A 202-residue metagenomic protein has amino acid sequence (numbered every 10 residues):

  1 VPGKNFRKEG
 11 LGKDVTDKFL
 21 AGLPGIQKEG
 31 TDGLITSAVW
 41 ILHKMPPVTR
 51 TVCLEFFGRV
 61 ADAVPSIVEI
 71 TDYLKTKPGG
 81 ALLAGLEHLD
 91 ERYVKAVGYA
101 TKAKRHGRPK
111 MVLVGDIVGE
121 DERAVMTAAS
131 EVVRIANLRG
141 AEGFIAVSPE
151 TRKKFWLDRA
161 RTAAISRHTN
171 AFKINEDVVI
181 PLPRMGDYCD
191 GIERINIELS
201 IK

Functional and structural regions predicted by a protein language model:
V1-K202: Noncatalytic alpha-helical scaffold of FAD-dependent oxidoreductases
